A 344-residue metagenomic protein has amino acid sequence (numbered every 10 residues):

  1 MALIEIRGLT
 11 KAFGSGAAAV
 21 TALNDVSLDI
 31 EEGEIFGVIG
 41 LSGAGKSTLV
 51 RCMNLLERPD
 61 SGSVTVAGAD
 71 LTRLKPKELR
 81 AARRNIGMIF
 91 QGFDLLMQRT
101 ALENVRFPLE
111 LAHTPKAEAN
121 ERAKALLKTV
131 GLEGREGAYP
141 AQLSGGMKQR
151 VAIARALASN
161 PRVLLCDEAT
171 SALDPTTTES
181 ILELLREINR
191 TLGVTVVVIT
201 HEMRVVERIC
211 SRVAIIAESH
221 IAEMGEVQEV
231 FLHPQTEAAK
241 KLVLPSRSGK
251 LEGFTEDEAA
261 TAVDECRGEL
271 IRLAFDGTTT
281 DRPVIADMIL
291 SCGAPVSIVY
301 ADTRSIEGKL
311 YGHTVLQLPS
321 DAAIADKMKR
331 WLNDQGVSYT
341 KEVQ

Functional and structural regions predicted by a protein language model:
A2-N189: ABC family nucleotide-binding domain
Q91, H201-E202: Conserved H-loop
G193-I199: Conserved H-loop
V206-R208: A short, surface-exposed alpha-helical micro-motif characterized by mixed small hydrophobic and charged/polar residues
M224-G225, H233: ABC ATPase "signature
L244-P319, V343-Q344: ABC ATPase nucleotide-binding domains
K327-Q335: Short amphipathic alpha-helices in soluble, non-transmembrane regions that often serve as interface/regulatory elements
